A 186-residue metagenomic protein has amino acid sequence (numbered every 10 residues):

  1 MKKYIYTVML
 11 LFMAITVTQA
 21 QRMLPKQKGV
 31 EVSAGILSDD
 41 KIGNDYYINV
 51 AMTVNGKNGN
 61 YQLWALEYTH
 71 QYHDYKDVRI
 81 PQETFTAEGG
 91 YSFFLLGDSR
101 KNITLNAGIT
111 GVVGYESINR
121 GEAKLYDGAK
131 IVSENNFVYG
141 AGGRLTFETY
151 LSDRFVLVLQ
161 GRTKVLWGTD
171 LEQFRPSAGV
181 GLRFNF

Functional and structural regions predicted by a protein language model:
M1-Q27: Cleavable N-terminal export/targeting peptides
Y4, R22-V30, N58-W64, E83 (+4 more regions): Outer-envelope beta-barrel architecture signal
A20-Q71, R183-N185: Short glycine/proline- and aromatic-enriched beta-strand/turn motifs that initiate or cap beta-hairpins
Q27, G43-Y47, Q82-T86, V138-G140 (+1 more regions): Membrane-spanning beta-strands of outer-membrane beta-barrel proteins
A34-Y47, Y75-R79, L166-R175: Solvent-exposed loop/turn segments connecting transmembrane beta-strands in outer-membrane beta-barrel proteins
I48-M52, A87-Y91, G143-L145, T149 (+1 more regions): Membrane-embedded beta-strands of outer-membrane beta-barrel proteins, especially the hydrophobic/small aromatic
A51-Y126, F155, F184: Gram-negative (and chloroplast) outer-membrane scaffold detector with strong preference for beta-barrel transmembrane
F174-F186: Outer-membrane beta-barrel "beta-signal"
